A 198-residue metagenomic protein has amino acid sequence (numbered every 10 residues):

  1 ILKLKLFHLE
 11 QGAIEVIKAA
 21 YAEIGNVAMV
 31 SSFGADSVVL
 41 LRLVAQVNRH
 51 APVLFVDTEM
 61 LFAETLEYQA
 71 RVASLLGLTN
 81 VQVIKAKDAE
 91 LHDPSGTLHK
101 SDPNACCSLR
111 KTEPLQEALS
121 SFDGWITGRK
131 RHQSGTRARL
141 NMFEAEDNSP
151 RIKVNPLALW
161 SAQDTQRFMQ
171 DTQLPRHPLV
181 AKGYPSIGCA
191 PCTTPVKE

Functional and structural regions predicted by a protein language model:
I1-E198: Nucleotide-activated chemistry modules centered on ATP-dependent adenylation/adenylyltransferase
